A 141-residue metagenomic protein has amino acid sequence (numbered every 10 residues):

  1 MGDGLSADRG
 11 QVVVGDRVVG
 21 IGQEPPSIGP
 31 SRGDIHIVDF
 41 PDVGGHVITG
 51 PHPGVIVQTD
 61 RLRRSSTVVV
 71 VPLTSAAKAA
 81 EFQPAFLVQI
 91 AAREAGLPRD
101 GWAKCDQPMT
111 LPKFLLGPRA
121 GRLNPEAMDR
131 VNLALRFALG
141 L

Functional and structural regions predicted by a protein language model:
M1-L141: Conserved functional hotspots at enzyme active or ligand-binding sites that engage polyanionic ligands
